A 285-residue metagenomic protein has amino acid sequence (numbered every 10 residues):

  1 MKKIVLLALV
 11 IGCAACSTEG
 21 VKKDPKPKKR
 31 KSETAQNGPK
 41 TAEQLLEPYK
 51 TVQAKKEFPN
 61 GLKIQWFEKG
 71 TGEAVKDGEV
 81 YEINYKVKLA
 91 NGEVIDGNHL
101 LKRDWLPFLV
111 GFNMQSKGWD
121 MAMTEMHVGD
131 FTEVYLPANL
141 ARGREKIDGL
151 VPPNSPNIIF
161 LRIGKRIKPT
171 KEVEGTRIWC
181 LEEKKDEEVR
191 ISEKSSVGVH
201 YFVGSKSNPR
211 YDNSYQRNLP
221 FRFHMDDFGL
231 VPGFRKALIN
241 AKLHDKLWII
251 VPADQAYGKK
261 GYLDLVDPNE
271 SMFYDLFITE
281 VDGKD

Functional and structural regions predicted by a protein language model:
I4-G12: Sec-dependent N-terminal signal peptides
C16-D285: Cross-family detector of peptidyl-prolyl cis-trans isomerase
